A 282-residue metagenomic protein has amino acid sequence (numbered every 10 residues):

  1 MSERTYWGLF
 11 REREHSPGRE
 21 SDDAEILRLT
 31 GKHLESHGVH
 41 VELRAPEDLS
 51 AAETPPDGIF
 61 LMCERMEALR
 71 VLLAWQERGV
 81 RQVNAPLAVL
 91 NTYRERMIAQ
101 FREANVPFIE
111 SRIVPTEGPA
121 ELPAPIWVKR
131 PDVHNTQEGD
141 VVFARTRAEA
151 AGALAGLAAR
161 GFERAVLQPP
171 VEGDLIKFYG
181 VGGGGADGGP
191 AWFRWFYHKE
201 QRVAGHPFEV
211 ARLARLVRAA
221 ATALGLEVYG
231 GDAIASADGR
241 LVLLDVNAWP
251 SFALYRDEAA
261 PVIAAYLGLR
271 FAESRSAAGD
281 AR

Functional and structural regions predicted by a protein language model:
W7-I113, H134: Conserved N-proximal alpha/beta basic substrate-recognition cap immediately N-terminal to, or forming the N-lobe
L29-H33, T222, L226, A235-R282: C-terminal active-site "lid" helix and adjoining low-complexity regulatory extension at the edge of ATP-using catalytic
R44-P46, A165-P169, I176, L226-D238: A short glycine-rich, hydrophobically flanked beta-strand micro-motif that places a catalytic Asp/Glu for divalent metal
P56-F60, I126-K129, F178-G180, G239-L254: A short beta-strand motif that forms the metal-chelation/ATP-contact edge of phosphoryl-transfer active sites
F101, L122-G139, F162-E172: ATP-grasp fold ATP-binding core
P107-W127: Rossmann-like NAD(P)H-binding beta-loop-alpha module
P131, P170-V171, Y179, F196 (+2 more regions): Anionic group-transfer/hydrolysis microenvironments
V142-L224: Phosphate-binding site of ATP-dependent enzymes
